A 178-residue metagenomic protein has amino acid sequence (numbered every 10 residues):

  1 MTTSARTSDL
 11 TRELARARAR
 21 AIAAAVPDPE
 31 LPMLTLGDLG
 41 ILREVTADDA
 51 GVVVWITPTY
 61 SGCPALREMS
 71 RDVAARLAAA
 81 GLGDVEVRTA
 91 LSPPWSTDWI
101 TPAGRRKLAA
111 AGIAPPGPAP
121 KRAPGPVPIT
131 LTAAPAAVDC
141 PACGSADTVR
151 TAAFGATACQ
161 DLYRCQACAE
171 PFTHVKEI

Functional and structural regions predicted by a protein language model:
M1-I178: Domain-level signature for proteins that mediate thiol-based redox and metal-cofactor handling
